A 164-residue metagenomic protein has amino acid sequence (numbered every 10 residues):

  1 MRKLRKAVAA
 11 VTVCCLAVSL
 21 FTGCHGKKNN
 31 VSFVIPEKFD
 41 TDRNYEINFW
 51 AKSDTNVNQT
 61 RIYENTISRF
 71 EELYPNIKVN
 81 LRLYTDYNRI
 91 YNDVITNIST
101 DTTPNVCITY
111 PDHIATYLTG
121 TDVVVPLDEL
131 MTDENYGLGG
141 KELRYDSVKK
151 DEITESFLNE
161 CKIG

Functional and structural regions predicted by a protein language model:
M1-I47, E72: Short, low-complexity disordered leader/linker segments with a strong preference for bacterial N-terminal type II
F33, D42-N56, I77-R82, V106: Short, well-ordered beta-strand elements
T55-K78: Short, polar/charged alpha-helical segment
L83-D93: Short helix-initiation/N-cap motifs at beta->coil->alpha
Y91-T102: Short helices/loops that flank or line small-molecule/ion binding pockets
T102-T109: Periplasmic-binding protein-like
D112-G164: Hinge/lid segment of periplasmic solute-binding proteins
